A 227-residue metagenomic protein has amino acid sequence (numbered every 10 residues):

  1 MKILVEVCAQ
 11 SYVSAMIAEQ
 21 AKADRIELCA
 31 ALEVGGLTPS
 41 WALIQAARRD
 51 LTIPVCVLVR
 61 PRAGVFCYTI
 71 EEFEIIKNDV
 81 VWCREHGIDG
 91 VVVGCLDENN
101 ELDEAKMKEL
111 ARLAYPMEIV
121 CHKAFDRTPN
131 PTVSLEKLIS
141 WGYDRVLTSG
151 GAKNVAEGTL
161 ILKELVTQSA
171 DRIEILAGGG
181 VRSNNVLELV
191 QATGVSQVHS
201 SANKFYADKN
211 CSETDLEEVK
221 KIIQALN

Functional and structural regions predicted by a protein language model:
I3-V7, I26-L28, V55-V59, V91-V93 (+4 more regions): Hydrophobic faces of well-ordered beta-strands that scaffold small-molecule active sites in alpha/beta enzyme cores
Q10-I17, C67-D79, D126-W141, L162-S169 (+2 more regions): Catalytic cores of alpha/beta
S11-V13, A30-L32, V59-A63, D97 (+4 more regions): Active-site-proximal loop/turn and secondary-structure-junction residues that shape catalytic pockets, frequently
Y12-S14, R25, L37, I44-A46 (+1 more regions): Active-site beta->alpha loop and helix N-cap motifs at the rims of alpha/beta catalytic domains
Q20-I26, L51-P54, G87-G90, L113-M117 (+3 more regions): Glycine-enriched alpha-helix->loop->beta-strand junction motifs that scaffold or abut catalytic
I26-L37, W82, H86-E98, Y143-A156 (+1 more regions): Glycine-rich phosphate-binding active-site loops on the catalytic face of alpha/beta enzymes
G36-A63, L102-A124, E157-S183, L216-N227: Alpha-helix-loop-beta-strand connector modules within alpha/beta enzyme cores
R84-E136: Hydrophobic, well-structured mid-protein blocks that either form specific transmembrane helices
